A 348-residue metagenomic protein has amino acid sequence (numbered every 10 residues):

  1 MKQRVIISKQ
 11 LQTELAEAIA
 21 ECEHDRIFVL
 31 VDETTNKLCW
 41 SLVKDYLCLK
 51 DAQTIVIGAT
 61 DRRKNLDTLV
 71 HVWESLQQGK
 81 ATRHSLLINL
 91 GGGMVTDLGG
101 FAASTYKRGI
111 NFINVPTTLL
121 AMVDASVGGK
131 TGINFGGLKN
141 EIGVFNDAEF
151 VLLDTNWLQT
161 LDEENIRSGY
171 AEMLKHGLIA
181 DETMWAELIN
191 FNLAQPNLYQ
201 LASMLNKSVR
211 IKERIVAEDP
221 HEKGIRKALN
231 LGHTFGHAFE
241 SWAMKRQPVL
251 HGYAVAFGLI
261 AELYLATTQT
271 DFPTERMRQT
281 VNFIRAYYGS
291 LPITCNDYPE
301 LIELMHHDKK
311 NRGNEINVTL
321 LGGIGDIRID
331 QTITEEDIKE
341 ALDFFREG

Functional and structural regions predicted by a protein language model:
M1-L86: ATP/NTP phosphate-donor binding region
C48, Q78-A81, D147-F150, N156-E163 (+9 more regions): Generic secondary-structure signature for well-ordered alpha-helical cores
L76-I88, D97-N114: Non-catalytic interfacial helical region
M94-G100, M122, A238: Short glycine/serine/threonine-rich phosphate/pyrophosphate-binding segments that cradle anionic phosphate groups
F101-A194: A glycine/threonine-rich phosphate-anchoring loop and its flanking beta-alpha core in nucleotide/phosphate-binding
M173, T274-G348: C-terminal charged capping/lid subdomain of soluble metabolic enzymes
N190-P299: Active-site segments that bind and position negatively charged phosphate/pyrophosphate groups
